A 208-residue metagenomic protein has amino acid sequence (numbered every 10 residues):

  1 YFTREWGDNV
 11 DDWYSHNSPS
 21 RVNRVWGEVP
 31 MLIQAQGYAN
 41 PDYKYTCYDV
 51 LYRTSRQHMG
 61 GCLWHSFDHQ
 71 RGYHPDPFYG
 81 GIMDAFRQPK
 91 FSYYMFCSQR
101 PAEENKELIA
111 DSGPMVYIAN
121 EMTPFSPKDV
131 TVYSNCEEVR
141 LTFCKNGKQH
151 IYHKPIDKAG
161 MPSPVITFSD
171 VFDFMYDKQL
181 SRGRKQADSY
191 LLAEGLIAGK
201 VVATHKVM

Functional and structural regions predicted by a protein language model:
Y1-M208: Substrate-binding clefts and catalytic carboxylate motifs of secreted carbohydrate-active enzymes
